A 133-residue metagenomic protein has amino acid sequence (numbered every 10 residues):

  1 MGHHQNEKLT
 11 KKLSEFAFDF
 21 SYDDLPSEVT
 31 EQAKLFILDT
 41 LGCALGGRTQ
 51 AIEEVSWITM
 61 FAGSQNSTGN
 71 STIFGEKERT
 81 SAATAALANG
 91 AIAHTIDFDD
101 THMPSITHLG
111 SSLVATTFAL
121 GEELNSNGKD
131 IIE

Functional and structural regions predicted by a protein language model:
G2-E133: N-terminal core-entry segment
